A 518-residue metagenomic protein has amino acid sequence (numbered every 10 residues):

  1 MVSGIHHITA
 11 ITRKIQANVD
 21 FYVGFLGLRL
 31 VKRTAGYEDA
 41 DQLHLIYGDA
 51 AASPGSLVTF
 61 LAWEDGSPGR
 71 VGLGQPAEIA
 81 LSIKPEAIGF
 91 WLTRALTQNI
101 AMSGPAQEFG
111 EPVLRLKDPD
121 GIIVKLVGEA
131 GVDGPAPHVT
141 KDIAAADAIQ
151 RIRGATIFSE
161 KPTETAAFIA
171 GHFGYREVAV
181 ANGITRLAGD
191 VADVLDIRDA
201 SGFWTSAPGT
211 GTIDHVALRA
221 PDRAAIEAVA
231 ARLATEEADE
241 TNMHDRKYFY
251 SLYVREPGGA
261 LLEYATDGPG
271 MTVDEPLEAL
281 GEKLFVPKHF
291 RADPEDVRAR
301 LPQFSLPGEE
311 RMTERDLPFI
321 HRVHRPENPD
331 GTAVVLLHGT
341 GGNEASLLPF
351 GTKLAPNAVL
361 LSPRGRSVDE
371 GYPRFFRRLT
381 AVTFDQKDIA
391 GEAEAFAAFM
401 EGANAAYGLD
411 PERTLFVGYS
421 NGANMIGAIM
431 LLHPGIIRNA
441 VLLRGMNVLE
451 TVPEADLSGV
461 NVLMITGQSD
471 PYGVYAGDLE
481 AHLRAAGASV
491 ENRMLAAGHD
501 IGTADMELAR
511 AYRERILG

Functional and structural regions predicted by a protein language model:
G4-R13, L43-I46, S56, E64-R94 (+4 more regions): Vicinal oxygen chelate
I11-P54, P105-R115, I157-D199: Core segments of cupin and vicinal oxygen chelate
V31-T34, G89-R151, V180-I197, E236-R315: Vicinal oxygen chelate
T313-L409: Serine-hydrolase catalytic machinery in alpha/beta-hydrolase-like enzymes
R413-S458: Primarily recognizes the serine-hydrolase "nucleophile elbow" in alpha/beta-hydrolase and SGNH/GDSL folds
L463-T466: Short beta-strand/loop motif that positions the catalytic acidic residue of the alpha/beta-hydrolase fold
Q468-V474, D500: Acidic catalytic loop of the alpha/beta-hydrolase fold
G477-R484, S489-G518: C-terminal catalytic histidine-bearing segment of alpha/beta-hydrolase fold enzymes
